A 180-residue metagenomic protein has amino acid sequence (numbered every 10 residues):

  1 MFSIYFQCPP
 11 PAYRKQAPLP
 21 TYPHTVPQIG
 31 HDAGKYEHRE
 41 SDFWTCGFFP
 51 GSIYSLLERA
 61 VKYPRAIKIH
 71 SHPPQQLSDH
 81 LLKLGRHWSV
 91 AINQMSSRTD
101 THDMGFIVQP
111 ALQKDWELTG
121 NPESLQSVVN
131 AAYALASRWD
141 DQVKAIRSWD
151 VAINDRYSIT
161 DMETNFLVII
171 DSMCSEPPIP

Functional and structural regions predicted by a protein language model:
M1-P180: Glycan-recognition and catalytic cores of secretory/periplasmic carbohydrate-active enzymes
